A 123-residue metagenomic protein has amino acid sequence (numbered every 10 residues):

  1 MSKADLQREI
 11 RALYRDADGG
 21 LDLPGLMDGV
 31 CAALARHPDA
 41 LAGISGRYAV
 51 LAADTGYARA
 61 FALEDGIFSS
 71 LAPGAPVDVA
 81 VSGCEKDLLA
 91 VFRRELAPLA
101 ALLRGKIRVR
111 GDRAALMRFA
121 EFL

Functional and structural regions predicted by a protein language model:
M1-L123: Feature captures hydrophobic
